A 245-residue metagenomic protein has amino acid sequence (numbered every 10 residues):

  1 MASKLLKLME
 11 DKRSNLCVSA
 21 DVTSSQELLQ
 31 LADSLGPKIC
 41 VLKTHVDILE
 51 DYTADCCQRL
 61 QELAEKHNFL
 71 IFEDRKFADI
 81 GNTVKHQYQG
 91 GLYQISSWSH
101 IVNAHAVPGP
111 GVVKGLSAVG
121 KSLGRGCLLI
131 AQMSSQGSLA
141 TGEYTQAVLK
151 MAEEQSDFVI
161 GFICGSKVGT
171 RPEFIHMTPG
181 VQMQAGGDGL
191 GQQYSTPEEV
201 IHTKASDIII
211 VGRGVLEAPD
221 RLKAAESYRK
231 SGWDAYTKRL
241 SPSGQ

Functional and structural regions predicted by a protein language model:
M1-F72, D79-I80, L139-I160, G169-T170 (+6 more regions): Conserved N-terminal beta1-alpha1 strand-loop-helix module at the mouth
R13, A78-I175, M183-G186: Conserved anion-binding
V18, E73, L128-A131, T178: Structural beta-sheet core signal
V18, V102, G212: Residue-level signal for inorganic ion chemistry
H45, P179, V211-R213: Glycine-rich beta-strand-to-loop/alpha-helix junction loops that act as flexible
E73, I209-I210: A generic structural-conservation signal
M133, V168, G180, V200 (+1 more regions): A broadly conserved detector of short glycine/acidic/proline-rich loop/turn motifs that flank catalytic sites and bind
M177-E199, T203, I208: Catalytic-face loop-and-helix region of soluble metabolic enzyme cores
